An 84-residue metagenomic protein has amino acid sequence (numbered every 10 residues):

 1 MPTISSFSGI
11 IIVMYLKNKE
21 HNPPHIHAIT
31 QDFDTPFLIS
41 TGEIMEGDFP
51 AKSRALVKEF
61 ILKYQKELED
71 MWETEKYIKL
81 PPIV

Functional and structural regions predicted by a protein language model:
M1-V84: Basic nucleic-acid-binding interfaces
